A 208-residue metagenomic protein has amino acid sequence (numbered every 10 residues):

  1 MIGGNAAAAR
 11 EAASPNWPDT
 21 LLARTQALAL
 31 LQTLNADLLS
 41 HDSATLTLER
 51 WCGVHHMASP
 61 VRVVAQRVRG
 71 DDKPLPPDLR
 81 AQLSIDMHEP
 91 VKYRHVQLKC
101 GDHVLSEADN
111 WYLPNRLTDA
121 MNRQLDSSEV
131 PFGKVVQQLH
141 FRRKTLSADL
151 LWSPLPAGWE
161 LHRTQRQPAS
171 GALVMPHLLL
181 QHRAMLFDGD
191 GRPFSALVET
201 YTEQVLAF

Functional and structural regions predicted by a protein language model:
I2-Y93, Q97-K99, H103-R166, S170-L180 (+2 more regions): N-terminal domain-onset segments
